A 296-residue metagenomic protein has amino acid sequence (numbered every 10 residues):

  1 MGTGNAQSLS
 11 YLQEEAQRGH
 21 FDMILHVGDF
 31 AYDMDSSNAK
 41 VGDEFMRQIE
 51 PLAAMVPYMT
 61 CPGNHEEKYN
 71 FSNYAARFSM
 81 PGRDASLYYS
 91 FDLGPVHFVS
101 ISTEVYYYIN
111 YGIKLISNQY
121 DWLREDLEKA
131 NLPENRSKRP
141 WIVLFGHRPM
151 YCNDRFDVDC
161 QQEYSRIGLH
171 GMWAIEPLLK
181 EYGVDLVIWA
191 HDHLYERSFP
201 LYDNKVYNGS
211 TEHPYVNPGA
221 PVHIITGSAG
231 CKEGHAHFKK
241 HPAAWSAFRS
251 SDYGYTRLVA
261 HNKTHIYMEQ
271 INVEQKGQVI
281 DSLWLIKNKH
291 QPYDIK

Functional and structural regions predicted by a protein language model:
M1-A236, A247-R249, R257-K296: Metal-dependent phosphoester/phosphodiester hydrolase catalytic core
A243, D252-G254: C-terminal structured "cap/appendage" subdomains that terminate the fold
